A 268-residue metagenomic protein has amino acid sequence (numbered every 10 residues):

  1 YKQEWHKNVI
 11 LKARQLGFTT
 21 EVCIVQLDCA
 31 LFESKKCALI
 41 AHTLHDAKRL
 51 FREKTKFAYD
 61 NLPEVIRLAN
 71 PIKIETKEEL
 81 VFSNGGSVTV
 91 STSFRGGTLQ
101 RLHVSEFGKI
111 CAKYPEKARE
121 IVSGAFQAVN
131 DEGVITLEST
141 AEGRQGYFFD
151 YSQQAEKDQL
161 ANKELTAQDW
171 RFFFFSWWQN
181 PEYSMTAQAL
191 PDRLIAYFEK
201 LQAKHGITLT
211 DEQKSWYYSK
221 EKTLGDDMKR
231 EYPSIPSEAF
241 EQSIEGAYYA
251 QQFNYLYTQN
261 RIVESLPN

Functional and structural regions predicted by a protein language model:
Y1-N268: Phosphate/NTP-binding elements of NTP-utilizing enzymes
